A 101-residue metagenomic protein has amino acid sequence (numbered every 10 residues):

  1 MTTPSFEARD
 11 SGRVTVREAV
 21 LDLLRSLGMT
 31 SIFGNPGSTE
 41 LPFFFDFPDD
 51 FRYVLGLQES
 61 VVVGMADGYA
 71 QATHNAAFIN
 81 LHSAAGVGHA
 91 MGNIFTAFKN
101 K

Functional and structural regions predicted by a protein language model:
T2-K101: N-terminal alpha/beta PP-like core and its mobile active-site loop of ThDP/TPP-dependent enzymes
